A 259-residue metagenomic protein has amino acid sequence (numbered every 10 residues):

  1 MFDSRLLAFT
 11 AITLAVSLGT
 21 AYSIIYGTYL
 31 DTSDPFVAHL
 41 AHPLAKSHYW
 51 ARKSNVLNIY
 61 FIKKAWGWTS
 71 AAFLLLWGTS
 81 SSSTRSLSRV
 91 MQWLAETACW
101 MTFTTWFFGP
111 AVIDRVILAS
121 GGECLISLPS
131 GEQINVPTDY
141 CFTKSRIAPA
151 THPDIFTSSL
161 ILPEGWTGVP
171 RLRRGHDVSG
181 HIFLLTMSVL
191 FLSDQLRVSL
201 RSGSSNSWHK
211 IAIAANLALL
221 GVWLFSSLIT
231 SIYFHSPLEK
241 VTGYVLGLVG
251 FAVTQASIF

Functional and structural regions predicted by a protein language model:
M1-F259: Terminal transmembrane helix and immediately flanking juxtamembrane interfaces of multi-pass membrane proteins
